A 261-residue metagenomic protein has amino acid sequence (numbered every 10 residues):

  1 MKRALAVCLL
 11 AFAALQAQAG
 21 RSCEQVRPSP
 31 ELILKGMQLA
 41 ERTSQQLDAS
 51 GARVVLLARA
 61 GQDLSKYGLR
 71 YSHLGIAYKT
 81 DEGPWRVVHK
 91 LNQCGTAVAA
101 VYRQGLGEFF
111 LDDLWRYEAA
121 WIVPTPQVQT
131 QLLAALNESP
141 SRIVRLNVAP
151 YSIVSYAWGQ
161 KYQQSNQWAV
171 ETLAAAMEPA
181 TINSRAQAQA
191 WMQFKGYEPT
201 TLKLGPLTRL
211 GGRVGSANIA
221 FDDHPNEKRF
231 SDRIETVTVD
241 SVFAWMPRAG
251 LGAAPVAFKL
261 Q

Functional and structural regions predicted by a protein language model:
K2-C8: Sec-dependent signal peptide recognition, specifically the positively charged N-region followed immediately by
L5, Q45-L47, S141-R142: Short hydrophobic/aromatic-rich motifs at helix boundaries and adjacent loops
C8-L10, D48, Y78: Sterically constrained small-residue positions within well-ordered secondary structures of folded domains
F12-A17: N-terminal signal peptide c-region/cleavage motif recognized by signal peptidases
Q18-A52: N-terminal, Lys/Arg-enriched amphipathic/low-complexity engagement segments that precede the first folded domain
C23-E31, K35, G61-M192: Acidic/His-rich structured neighborhood in mature extracellular/periplasmic domains
G51-R59: A short, Trp-centered hydrophobic/proline-enriched beta-strand micro-motif
V144-Q261: Activation targets extended, charge/polar-rich intrinsically disordered C-terminal tails
